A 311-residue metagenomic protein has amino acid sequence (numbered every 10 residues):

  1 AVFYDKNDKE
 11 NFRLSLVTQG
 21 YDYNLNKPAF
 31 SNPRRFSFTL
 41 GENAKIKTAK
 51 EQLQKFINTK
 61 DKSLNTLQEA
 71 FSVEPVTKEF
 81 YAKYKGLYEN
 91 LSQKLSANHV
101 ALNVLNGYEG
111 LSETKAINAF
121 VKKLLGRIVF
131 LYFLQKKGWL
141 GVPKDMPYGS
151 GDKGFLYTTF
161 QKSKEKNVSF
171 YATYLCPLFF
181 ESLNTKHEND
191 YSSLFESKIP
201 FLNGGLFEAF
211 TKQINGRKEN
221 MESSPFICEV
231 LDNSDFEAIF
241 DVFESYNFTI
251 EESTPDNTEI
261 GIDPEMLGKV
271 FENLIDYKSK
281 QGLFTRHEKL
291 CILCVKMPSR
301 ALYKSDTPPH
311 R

Functional and structural regions predicted by a protein language model:
A1-R311: Preference for the N-terminal adenyl/adenosyl cofactor-binding alpha/beta module
